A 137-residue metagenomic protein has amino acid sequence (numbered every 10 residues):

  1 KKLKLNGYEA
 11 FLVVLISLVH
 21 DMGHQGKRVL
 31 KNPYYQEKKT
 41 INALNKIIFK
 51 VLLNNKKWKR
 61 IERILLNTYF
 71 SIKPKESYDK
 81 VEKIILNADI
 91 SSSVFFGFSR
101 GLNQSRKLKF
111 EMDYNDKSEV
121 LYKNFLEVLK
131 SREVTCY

Functional and structural regions predicted by a protein language model:
K1-E9, V19, V29, F70-Y137: Divalent metal-dependent phosphate-bond-processing catalytic cores, especially two-metal-ion Mg2+/Mn2+ enzymes that act
N6-F11, P33, N55-W58: Alpha-helix N-cap/helix-initiation sites
A10-K27, T40, E62-S71: His-Asp-centered metal-binding catalytic motifs of divalent-metal-dependent phosphohydrolases/nucleases
G23, K27, N45-L52, S92: Hydrophobic/aromatic-lined pockets within catalytic cores
G26-K27, K31-Y35: Catalytic palm subdomain of template-directed nucleic-acid polymerases, centered on the conserved carboxylate motif
Q36-P74, L126-L129: Histidine- and acidic-residue-rich, metal-dependent catalytic cores
